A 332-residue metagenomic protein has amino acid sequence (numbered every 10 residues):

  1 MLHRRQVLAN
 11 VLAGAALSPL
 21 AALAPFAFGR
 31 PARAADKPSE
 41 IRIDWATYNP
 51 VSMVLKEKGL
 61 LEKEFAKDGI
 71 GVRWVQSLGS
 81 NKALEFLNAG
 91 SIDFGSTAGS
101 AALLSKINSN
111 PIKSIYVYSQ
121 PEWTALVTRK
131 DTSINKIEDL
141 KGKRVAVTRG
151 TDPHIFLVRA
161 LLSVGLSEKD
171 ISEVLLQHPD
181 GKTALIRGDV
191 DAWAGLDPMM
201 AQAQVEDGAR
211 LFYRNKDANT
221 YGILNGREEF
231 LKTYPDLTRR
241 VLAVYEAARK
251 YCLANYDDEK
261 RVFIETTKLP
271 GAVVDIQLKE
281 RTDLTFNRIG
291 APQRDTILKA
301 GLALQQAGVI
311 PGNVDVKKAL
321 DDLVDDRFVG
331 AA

Functional and structural regions predicted by a protein language model:
M1, L23-R42: C-terminal segment of N-terminal export signals and the immediately downstream linker at the start of the mature
M1-A15, R30: N-terminal secretory signal peptides and thylakoid transit peptides that target proteins across membranes
G14-A22: Bacterial N-terminal signal peptides
A34-S167, S172-Q177, D191-G195, L211 (+1 more regions): Short, glycine-/small- and polar/acidic-enriched structural segments that line small-molecule recognition paths
G69-R73, E168-I171, T267-L278, P311-K318: Short, surface-exposed acidic
S100, E173-V174, P179-T266: Pocket-lining segment of extracytoplasmic ligand-binding domains
T233-P311: Secondary-structure end/capping motifs
L304-A332: Conserved C-terminal helix/tail region of periplasmic/extracytoplasmic solute-binding proteins
